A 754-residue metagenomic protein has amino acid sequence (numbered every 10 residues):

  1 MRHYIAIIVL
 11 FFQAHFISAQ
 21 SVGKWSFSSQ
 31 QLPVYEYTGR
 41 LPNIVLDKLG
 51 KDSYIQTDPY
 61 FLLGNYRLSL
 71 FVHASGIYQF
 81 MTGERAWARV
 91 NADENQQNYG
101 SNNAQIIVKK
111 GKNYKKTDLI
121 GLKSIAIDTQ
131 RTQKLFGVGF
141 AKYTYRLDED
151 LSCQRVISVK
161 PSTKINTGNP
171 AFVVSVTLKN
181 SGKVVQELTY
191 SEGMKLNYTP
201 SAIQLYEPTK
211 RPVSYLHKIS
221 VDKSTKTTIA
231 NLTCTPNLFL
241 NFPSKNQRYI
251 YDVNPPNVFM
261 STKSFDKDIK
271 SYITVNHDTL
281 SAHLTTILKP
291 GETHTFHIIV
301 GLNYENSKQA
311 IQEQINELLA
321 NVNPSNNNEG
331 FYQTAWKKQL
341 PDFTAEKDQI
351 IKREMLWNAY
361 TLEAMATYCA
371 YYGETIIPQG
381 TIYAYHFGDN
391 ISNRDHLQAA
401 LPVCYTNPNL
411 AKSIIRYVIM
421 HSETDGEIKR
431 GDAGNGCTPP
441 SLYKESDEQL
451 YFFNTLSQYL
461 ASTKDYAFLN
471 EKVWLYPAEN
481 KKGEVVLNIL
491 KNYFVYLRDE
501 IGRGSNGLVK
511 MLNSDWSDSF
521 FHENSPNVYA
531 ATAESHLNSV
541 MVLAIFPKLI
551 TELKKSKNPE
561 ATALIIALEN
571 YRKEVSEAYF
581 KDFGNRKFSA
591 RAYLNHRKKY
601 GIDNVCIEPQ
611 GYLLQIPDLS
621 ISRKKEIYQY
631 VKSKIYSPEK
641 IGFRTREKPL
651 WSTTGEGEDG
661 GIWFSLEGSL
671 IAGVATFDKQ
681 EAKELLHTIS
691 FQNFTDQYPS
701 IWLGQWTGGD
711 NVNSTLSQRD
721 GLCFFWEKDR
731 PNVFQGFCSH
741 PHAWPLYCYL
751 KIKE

Functional and structural regions predicted by a protein language model:
S21, E36, P324-F387, S413 (+2 more regions): Low-complexity, Ser/Thr/Pro/Gly-enriched N-terminal "stalk/linker" regions
G23-P42, Y54-Y78, N358, G388-I391 (+3 more regions): C-terminal capping/lid segments that line or modulate ligand- or cofactor-binding pockets
Y60-D128: Acidic-aromatic substrate-binding/catalytic surfaces of carbohydrate-active enzymes
Q97, Y143, S158-S271, A282 (+1 more regions): Polysaccharide-binding surfaces and accessory modules of carbohydrate-active proteins
G111-A171, S264-A282: Extended, loop-rich substrate-binding clefts of extracytoplasmic carbohydrate-active enzymes
Q130-F136, E346-A364, T406-N409, V418 (+9 more regions): Active-site acid/base region of carbohydrate-active enzymes
A171, Y251-N328, Y529-T532, I545: Beta-strand-rich recognition/accessory modules
V176, T295-I311, Y385, R430-Y451 (+5 more regions): The feature captures the catalytic groove of carbohydrate-active enzymes
